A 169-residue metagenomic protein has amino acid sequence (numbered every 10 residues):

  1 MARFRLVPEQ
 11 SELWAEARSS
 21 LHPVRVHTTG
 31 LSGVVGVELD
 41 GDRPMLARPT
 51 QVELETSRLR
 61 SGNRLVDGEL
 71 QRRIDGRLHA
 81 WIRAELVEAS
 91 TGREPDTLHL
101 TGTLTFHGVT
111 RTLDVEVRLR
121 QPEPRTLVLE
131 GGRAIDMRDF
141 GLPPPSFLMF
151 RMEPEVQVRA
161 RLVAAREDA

Functional and structural regions predicted by a protein language model:
M1-A169: Low-complexity, acidic/polar, glycine-enriched regions of mature
